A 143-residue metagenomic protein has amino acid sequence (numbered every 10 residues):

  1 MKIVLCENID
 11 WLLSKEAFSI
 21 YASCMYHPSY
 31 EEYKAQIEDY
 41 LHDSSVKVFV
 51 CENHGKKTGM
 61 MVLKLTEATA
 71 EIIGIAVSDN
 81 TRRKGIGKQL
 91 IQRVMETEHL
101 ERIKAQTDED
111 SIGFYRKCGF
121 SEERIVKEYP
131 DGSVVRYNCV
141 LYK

Functional and structural regions predicted by a protein language model:
M1-A35, V50-E52: Short amphipathic alpha-helix that is part of the acyltransferase structural core
D39-S45: Short loop/turn motifs at secondary-structure junctions and domain boundaries
V50, K56-K64, T69-A76: Conserved beta-strand in the GNAT
V77, R83-E96: Conserved acetyl-CoA-binding loop-helix of GNAT-fold acetyltransferases
E96-D110: Conserved GNAT acetyl-CoA-binding A-motif
K104-Q106, S121-C139: Conserved catalytic-core motifs of GNAT/GCN5-like acyltransferases
Y115, F120: Conserved active-site tyrosine of GNAT-family acetyltransferases
